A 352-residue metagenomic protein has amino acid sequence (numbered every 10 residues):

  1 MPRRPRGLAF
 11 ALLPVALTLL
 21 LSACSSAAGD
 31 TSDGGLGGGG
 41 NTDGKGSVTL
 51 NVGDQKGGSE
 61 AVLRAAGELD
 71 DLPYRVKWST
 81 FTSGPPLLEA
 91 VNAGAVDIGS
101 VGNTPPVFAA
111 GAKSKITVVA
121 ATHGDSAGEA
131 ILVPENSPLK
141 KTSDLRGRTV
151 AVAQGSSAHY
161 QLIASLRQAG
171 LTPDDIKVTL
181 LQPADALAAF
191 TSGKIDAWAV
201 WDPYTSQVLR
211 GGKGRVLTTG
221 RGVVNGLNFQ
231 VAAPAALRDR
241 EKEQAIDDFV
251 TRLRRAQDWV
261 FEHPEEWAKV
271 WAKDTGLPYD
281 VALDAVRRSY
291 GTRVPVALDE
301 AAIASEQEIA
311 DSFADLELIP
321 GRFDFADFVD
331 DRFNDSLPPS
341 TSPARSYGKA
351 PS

Functional and structural regions predicted by a protein language model:
M1-L13: Bacterial N-terminal signal peptides that target proteins for export
L20-A23: C-terminal motif of bacterial Sec signal peptides marking the signal peptidase cleavage site
S25-A28: Bacterial signal peptide processing site
D30-T172, T179-L180, D196-V200, G222-V224: Short, glycine-/small- and polar/acidic-enriched structural segments that line small-molecule recognition paths
T104, A184-T275: Pocket-lining segment of extracytoplasmic ligand-binding domains
T122-V133, G211-D239, V250, R288-T292 (+1 more regions): Periplasmic-binding protein-like
D239-P320: Secondary-structure end/capping motifs
D311-S352: Conserved C-terminal helix/tail region of periplasmic/extracytoplasmic solute-binding proteins
